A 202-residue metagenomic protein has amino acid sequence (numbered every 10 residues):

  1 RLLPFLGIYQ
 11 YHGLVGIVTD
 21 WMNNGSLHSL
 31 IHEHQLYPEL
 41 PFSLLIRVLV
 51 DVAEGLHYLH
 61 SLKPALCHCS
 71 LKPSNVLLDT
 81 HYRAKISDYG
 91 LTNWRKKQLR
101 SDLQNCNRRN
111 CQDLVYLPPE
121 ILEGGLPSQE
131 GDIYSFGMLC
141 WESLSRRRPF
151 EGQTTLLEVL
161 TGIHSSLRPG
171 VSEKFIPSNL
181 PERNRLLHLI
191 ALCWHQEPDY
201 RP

Functional and structural regions predicted by a protein language model:
I8: Activation-segment/catalytic-loop signature of the eukaryotic protein kinase fold
H12-D20, H28-S29: A conserved loop-to-beta-strand element in the N-lobe of protein kinase catalytic cores that borders the ATP-binding
Q35-D51: Activation segment of protein kinase catalytic domains, centered on the conserved DFG
H60-L78: Catalytic-loop of the protein kinase fold
L77-Q112: Activation segment/activation loop of eukaryotic-type protein kinase catalytic domains
D132: Conserved catalytic-loop aspartate of Hanks-type protein kinases
W194-P202: A conserved short helix/loop substructure at the end of the activation segment of eukaryotic-like protein kinase domains
